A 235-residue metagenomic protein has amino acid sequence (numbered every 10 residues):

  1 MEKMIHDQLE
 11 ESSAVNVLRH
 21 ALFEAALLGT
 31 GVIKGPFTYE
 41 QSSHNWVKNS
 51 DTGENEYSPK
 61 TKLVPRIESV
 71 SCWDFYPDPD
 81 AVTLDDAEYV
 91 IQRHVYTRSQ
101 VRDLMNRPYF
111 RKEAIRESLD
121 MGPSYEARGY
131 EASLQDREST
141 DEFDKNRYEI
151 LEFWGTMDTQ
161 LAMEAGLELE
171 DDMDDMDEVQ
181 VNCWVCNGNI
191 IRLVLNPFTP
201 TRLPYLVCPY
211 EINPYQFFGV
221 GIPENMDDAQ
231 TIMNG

Functional and structural regions predicted by a protein language model:
M1-G235: Extended alpha-helical, oligomerization-prone segments that build pores/tubes and scaffolds
